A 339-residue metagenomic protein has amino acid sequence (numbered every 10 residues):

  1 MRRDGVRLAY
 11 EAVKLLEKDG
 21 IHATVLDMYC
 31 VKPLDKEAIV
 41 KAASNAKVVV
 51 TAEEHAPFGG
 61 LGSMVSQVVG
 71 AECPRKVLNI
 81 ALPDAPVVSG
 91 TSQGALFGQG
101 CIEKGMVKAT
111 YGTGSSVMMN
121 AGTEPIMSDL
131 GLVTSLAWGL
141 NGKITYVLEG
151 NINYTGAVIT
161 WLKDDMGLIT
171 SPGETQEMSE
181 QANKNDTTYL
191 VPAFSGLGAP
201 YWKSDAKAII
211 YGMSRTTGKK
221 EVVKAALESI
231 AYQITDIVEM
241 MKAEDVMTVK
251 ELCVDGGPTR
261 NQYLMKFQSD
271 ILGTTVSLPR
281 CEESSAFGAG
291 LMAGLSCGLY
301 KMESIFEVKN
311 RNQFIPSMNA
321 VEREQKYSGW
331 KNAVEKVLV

Functional and structural regions predicted by a protein language model:
M1-S92, E282-S285, S304: Thiamine diphosphate
L15, K41, Q99, I237-E244: A generic secondary-structure signal
G20, V77, K104, N185 (+1 more regions): Short secondary-structure junction motifs
K41-A43, V68-V69, G105, I126-M127 (+1 more regions): Short, hinge-like loop/turn segments at secondary-structure boundaries
T91-M106, M119: Conserved phosphate-binding catalytic cores of ATP/NTP-utilizing and phosphoryl-transfer enzymes
S92, M119-V339: Glycine/Thr-rich phosphate-binding loops that ligate phosphate moieties of nucleotide and other phosphorylated ligands
